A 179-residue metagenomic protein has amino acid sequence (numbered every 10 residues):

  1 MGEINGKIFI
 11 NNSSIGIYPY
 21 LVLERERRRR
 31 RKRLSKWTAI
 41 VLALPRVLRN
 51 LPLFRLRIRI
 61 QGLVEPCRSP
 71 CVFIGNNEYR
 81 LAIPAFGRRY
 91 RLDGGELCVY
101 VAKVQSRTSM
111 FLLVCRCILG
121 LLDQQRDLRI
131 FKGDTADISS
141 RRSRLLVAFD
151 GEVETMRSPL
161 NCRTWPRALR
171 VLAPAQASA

Functional and structural regions predicted by a protein language model:
M1-C71: Catalytic core of DAGKc-family lipid kinases
G2, L21, V72, V99 (+2 more regions): A residue-level signal for conserved active-site and pocket-lining positions in enzyme catalytic cores
N5, G75-N77, A102, R141: Structured loops at beta-to-helix junctions and adjacent beta-edge loops in soluble globular domains
S14, F73-R88, V153: Glycine-rich phosphate/pyrophosphate-binding beta-alpha loops
Y20-R25, I83-F86, L112: A short secondary-structure junction signal
R29-A39, R80-I83, R88-S109: Gly/Ser/Thr-rich active-site loops/lids in small-molecule metabolic enzymes that frequently grip phosphoryl groups
I60-P66, A85, R91, V101-A179: ATP/nucleoside-binding phosphotransfer catalytic cores, i.e., glycine-rich phosphate-binding loops
R68, F73-G75, C98-A102: Short, conserved beta-strand edge motifs with alternating hydrophobic and charged residues
